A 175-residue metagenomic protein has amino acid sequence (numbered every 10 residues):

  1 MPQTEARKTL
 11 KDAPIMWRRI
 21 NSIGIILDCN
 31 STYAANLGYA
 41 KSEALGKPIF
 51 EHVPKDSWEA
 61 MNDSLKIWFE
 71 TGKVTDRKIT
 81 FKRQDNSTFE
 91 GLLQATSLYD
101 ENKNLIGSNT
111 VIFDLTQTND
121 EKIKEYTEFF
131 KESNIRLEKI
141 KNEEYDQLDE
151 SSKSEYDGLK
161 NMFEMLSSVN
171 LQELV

Functional and structural regions predicted by a protein language model:
M1-S22, K122-L174: PAS/LOV and related PAS-like sensory modules
R7, D56-D85: Terminal output helix/cap of sensory domains in signal transduction proteins
I26-L27: Conserved hydrophobic beta-strand signature of PAS-family and PAS-like sensory domains
N30-Y33: N-terminal capping loop/helix in small sensory signaling domains highlighted by a polar->aromatic N-x2-3-F motif
E43-D56: PAS-family sensory/regulatory domains
D76-T80, D85-Q94, Y99, N109: PAS/PAC sensory module
Y99-N102, T116-E121: Charged alpha-helical signal-transmission linkers that cap and connect PAS-family sensory domains
N104-L115: PAS-family sensory domains
